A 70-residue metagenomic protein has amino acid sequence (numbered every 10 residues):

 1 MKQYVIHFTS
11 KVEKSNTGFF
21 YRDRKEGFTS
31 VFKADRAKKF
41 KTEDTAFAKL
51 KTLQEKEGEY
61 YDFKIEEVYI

Functional and structural regions predicted by a protein language model:
K2-R36: Short aromatic-glycine-(Arg/Gly/Cys) micro-motifs in beta-strand/loop hairpins
A37-I70: Short, mixed-charge low-complexity intrinsically disordered segments
